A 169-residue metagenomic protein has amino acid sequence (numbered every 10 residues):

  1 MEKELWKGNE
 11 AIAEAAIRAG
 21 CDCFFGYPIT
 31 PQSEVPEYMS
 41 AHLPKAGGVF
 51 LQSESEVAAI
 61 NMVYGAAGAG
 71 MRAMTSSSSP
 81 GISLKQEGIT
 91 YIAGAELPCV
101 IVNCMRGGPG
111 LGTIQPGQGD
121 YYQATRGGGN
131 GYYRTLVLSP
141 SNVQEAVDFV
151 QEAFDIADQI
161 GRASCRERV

Functional and structural regions predicted by a protein language model:
M1-G127, R134, Q151: Thiamine diphosphate
Y91-I92, D155-Q159: A general structural signal for short secondary-structure junctions and capping/turn motifs
N103, S139-N142, R168: Short, structured patches in soluble enzyme cores that scaffold and shape functional sites
L111, Y133-E145: Flexible, glycine/proline-enriched loop segments at strand-loop-helix junctions that form or flank small-ligand binding
S141-N142, A157, G161: Phosphate/diphosphate-binding loops
Q159-V169: Residue-level detector of conserved catalytic or cofactor/ligand-binding positions in enzyme active sites
